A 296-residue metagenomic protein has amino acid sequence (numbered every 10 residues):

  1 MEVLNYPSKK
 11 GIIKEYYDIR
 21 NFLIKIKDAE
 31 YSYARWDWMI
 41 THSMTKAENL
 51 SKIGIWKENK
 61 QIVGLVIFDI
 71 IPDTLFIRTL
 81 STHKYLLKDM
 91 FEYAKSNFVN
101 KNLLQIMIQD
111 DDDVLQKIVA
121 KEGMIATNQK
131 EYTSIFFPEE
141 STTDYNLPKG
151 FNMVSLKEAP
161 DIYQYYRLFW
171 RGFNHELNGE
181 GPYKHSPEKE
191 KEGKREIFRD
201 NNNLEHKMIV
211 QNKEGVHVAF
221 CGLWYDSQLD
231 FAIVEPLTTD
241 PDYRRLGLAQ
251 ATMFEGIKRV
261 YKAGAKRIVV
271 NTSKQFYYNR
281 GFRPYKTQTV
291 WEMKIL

Functional and structural regions predicted by a protein language model:
M1-N21, N152-R167: A short beta-loop-alpha structural element at the N-terminal edge of CoA-dependent acyl/N-acetyltransferase catalytic
Y6-P7, K27, Y31-F98, H217-A232 (+1 more regions): Conserved donor-binding loop and adjoining core beta-sheet/short helix segment in diverse acyl/aminoacyl transferases
K25, Y31-W38, L147-Q228: Flexible, substrate/cofactor-facing loop regions flanked by secondary structure within enzyme catalytic domains
V63-G64, N128-K130, A219, K286: A structural microfeature
I70-D73, S81-G150, K157, T289-K294: Acyl-donor-binding surface of acyltransferase catalytic domains
H83-S96, T239, R245-K262, N279: Conserved acetyl-CoA-binding loop-helix of GNAT-fold acetyltransferases
L104-M107, V234, A265-T272: Conserved hydrophobic beta-strand within the GNAT/NAT acetyltransferase core sheet that lines the active-site cleft
